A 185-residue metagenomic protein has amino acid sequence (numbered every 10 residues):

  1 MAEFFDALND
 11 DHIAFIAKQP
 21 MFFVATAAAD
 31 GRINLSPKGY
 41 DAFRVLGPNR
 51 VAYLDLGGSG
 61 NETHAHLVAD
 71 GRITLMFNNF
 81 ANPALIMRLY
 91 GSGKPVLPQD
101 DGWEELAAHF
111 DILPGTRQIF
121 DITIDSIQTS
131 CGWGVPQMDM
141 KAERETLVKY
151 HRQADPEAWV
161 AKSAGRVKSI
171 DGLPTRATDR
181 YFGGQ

Functional and structural regions predicted by a protein language model:
M1-Q185: Binding-site signature for planar aromatic cofactors or substrates
